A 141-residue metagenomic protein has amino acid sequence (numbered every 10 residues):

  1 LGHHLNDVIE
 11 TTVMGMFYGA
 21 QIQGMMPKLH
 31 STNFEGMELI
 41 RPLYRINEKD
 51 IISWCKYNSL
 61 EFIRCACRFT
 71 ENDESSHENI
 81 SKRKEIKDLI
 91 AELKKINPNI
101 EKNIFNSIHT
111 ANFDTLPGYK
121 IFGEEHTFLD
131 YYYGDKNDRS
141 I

Functional and structural regions predicted by a protein language model:
L1-K49, I104, I121, E125-F128: Active-site adenylate/phosphate-handling loop in enzymes that bind or generate adenylated species
H4, I46-N106: Mid-to-C-terminal catalytic subdomains of enzymes that bind/position adenosyl phosphate moieties or nucleic-acid
D7, T70, N112: Surface-exposed, flexible loop/turn segments at secondary-structure boundaries
E10-M16, W54-F62, K87-A91, Y119-D135: A short, terminal or domain-edge coil/loop segment
G15-A20, I96, S107, A111-D114: Phosphate/oxyanion-binding loops and surfaces in catalytic or ligand/nucleic-acid-binding neighborhoods
G24, N97-E101, T115-Y119: Secondary-structure transition/capping residues
M25, E74-E78, D135: Membrane-targeting and insertion segments and their boundary/processing signals
L29-G36, N58, N106-I141: AMP-forming adenylation/ATP pyrophosphatase catalytic core
